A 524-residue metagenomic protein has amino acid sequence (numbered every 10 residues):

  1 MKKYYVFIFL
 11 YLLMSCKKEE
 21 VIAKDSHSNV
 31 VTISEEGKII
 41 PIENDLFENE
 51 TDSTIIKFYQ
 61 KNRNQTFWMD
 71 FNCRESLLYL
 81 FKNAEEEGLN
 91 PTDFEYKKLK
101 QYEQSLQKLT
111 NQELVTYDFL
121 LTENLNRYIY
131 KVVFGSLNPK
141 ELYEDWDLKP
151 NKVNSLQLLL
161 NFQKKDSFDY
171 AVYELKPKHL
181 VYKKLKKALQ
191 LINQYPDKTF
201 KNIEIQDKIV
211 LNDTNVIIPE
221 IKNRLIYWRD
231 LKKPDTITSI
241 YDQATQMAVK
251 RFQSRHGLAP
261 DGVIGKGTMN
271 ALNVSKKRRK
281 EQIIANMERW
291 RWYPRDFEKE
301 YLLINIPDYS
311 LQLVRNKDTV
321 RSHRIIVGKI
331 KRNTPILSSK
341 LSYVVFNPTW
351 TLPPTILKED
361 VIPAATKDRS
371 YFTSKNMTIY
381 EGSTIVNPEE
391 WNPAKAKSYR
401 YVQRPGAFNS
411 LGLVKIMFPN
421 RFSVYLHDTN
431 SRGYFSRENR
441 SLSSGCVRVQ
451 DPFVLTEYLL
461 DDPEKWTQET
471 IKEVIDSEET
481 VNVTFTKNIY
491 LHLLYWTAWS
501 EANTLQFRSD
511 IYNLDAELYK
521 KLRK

Functional and structural regions predicted by a protein language model:
K2-I8: Sec-dependent signal peptide recognition, specifically the positively charged N-region followed immediately by
L12-S15: C-terminal motif of bacterial Sec signal peptides marking the signal peptidase cleavage site
K17-F58, N126, W146, D169-K524: Well-ordered beta-sheet/strand-loop patches within structured domains
K17-N151: Cationic-aromatic interfacial patches
G88-P91, L109, G135-P139, K165-D166 (+3 more regions): Short loop/turn hinge sites at secondary-structure boundaries
E123, E141-S167, D462-K465: Catalytic and substrate-binding regions of cell-wall glycan-acting enzymes that process beta-1,4-linked
S136, K152, L156-L175, A188 (+1 more regions): A sensor for short, sequence-defined functional sites
